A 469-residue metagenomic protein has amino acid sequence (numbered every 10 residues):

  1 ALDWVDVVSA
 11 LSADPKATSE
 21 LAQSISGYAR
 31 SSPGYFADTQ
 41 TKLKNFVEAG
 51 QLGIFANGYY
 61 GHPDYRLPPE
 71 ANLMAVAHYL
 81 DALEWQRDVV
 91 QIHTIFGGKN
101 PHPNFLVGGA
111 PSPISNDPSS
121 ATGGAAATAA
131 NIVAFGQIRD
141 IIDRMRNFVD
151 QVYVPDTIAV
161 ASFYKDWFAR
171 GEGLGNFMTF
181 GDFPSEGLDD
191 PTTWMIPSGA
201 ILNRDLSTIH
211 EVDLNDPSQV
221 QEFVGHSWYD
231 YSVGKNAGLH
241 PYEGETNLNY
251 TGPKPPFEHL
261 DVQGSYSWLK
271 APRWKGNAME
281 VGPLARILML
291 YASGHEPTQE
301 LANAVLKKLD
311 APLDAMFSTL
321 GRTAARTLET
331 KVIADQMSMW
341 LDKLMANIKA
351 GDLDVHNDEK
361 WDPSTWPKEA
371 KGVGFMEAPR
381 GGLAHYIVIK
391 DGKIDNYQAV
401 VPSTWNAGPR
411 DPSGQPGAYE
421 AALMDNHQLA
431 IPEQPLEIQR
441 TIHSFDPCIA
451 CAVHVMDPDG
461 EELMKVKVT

Functional and structural regions predicted by a protein language model:
A1-R380, D391, N396, V401-T469: Active-site bordering "gate/hinge" segments that shape substrate access to catalytic or cofactor-binding pockets
H385, K390: A translation/RNA-centric and nucleic-acid-associated enzymatic feature enriched in Class II aminoacyl-tRNA synthetases
